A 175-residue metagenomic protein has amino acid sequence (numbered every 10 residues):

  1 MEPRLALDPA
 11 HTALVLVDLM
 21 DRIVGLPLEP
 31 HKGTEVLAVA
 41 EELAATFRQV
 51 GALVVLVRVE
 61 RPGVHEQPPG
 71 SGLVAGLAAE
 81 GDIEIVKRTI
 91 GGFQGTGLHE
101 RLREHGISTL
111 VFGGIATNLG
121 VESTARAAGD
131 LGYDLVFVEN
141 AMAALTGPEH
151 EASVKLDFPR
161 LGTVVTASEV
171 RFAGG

Functional and structural regions predicted by a protein language model:
M1-A13, E42-A45, Q49-V50, P62-G175: Active-site-adjacent betaalpha module
A10, L28-L56: A short alpha/beta connector and helix-capping loop motif
V15-L19: N-terminal nucleotide-binding beta1-loop-alpha1 segment
D21-L26: Short acidic, Gly/Ser-rich segments with clustered Asp/Glu that frequently serve as metal-coordination loops in enzyme
P27-L28, R61-G63: Glycine-rich, proline-tolerant flexible connector loops at the mouths of alpha/beta enzymes
